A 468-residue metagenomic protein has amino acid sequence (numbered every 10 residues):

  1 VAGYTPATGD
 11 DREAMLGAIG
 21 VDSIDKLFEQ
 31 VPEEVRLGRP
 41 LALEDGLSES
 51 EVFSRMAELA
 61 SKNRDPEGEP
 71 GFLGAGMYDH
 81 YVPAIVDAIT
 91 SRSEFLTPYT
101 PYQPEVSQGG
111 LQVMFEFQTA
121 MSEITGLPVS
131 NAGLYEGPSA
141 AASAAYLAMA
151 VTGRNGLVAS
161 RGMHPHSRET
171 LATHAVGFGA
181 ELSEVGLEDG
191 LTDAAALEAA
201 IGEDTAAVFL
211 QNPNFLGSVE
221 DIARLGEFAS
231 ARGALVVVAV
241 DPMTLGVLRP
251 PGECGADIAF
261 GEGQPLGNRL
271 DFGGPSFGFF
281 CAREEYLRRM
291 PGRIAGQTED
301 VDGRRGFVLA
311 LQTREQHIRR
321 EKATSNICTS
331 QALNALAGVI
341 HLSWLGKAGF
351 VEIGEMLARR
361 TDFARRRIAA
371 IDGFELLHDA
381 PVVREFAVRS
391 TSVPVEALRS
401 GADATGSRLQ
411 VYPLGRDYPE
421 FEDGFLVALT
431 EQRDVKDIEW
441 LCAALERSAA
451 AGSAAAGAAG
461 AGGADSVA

Functional and structural regions predicted by a protein language model:
V1-G38: Compact, charge-rich alpha-helical regulatory domains located at protein termini
A2, D11, G17, T119 (+2 more regions): PLP-dependent enzyme catalytic core of the Aspartate aminotransferase-like
A2-T5, G17, A42-G46, P104-S107 (+15 more regions): Hydrophobic alpha-helical scaffolding
M15, S139-R304, G373, E396-G401 (+4 more regions): Conserved PLP-enzyme active-site core in the AAT-like
E33-E116: N-terminal entrance/gating region of PLP-dependent enzymes' catalytic architecture
Y102-V106, S122-A142: Short loop-beta-helix segment that forms the pyridoxal 5′-phosphate
L266-D372, L376-D379: Active-site C-terminal subdomain of aminotransferase-like
A348-L441: Conserved C-terminal alpha-helix-loop-beta "cap" of PLP-dependent enzymes that closes/shapes the active-site mouth
